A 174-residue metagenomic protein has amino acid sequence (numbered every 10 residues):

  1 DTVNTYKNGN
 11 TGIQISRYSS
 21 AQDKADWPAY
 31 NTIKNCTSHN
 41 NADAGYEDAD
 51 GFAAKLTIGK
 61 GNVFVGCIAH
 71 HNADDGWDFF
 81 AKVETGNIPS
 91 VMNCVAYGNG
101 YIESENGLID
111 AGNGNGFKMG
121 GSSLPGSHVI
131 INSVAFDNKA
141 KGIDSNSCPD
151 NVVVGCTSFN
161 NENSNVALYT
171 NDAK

Functional and structural regions predicted by a protein language model:
D1-T2, R17-C36, F52-V65, A81-C94 (+4 more regions): Surface-exposed loop/turn motifs in large extracellular/passenger domains
Y6, H39, I68-H70, Y97 (+2 more regions): Short beta-strand elements of solenoid repeat domains
K7-P28, D43-T57, H71-V83, E105-S122 (+2 more regions): Extracellular beta-strand/beta-solenoid scaffold signature
G9, T37, A42, G100: Short, flexible active-site-adjacent loop segments at beta-strand->alpha-helix junctions, enriched in small/polar
I131-V134, D144, V154-T157, A167: Generic hydrophobic alpha-helical scaffold/packing signal
